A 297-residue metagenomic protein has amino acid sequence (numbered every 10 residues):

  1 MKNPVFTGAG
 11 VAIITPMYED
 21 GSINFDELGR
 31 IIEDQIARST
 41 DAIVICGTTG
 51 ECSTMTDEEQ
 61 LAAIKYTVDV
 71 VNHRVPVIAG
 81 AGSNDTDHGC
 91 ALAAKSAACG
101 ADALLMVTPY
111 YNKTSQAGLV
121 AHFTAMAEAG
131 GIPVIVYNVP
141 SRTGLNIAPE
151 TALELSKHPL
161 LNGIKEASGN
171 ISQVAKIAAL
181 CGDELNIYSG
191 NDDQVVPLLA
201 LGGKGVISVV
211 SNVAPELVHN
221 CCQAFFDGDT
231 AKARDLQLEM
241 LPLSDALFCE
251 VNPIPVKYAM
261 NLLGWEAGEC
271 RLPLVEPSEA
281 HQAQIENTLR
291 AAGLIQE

Functional and structural regions predicted by a protein language model:
K2-V11, T15-G144: Active-site beta->alpha loop and helix N-cap motifs at the rims of alpha/beta catalytic domains
V5-P16, R38-T40, A200-G203, I207-E297: C-terminal alpha-helical cap/extension of soluble enzyme domains
V11, T15, N24, G50-S53 (+9 more regions): Short, flexible micro-motifs
F25, I32, P149, Q282 (+1 more regions): Short, amphipathic alpha-helical "lid/cap" segments that border enzyme active or binding sites
L28, Q60, I64, G89 (+6 more regions): A general structural signal for well-ordered alpha-helical segments in protein cores
T54-M55, G89, S115-Q116, N146 (+4 more regions): Short Asp/Glu-rich motifs
A62, Y66-V71, K95, C99 (+8 more regions): Alpha-helical structural signal in soluble globular domains
E128, P140-F248: Catalytic alpha/beta core domains of metabolic enzymes, predominantly
